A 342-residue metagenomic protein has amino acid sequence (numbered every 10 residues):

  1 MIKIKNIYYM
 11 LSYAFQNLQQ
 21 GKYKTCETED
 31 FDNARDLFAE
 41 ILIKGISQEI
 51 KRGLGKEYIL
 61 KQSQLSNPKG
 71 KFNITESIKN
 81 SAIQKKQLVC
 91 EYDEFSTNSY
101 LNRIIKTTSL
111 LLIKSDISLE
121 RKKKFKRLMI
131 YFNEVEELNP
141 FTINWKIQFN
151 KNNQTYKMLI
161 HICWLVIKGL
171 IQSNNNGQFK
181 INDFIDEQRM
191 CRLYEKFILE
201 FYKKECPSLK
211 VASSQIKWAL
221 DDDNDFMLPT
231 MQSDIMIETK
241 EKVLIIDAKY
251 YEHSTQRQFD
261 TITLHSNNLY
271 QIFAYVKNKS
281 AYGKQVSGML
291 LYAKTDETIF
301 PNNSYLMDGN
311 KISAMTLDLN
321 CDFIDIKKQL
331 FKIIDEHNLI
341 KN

Functional and structural regions predicted by a protein language model:
M1-F179: Terminal, charged accessory segments of proteins
I2-Y8, K124-F132, I162-R189, M227-D234 (+2 more regions): Contiguous hydrophobic segments
N144, N182-D183, D260: Short amphipathic alpha-helical segments at helix-loop
F149-N153, F179-I198: A short, highly charged nucleic-acid-interacting micro-segment common to nuclease and nuclease-linked defense proteins
E187-N342: Catalytic core segments in nucleotide and nucleic-acid processing enzymes
